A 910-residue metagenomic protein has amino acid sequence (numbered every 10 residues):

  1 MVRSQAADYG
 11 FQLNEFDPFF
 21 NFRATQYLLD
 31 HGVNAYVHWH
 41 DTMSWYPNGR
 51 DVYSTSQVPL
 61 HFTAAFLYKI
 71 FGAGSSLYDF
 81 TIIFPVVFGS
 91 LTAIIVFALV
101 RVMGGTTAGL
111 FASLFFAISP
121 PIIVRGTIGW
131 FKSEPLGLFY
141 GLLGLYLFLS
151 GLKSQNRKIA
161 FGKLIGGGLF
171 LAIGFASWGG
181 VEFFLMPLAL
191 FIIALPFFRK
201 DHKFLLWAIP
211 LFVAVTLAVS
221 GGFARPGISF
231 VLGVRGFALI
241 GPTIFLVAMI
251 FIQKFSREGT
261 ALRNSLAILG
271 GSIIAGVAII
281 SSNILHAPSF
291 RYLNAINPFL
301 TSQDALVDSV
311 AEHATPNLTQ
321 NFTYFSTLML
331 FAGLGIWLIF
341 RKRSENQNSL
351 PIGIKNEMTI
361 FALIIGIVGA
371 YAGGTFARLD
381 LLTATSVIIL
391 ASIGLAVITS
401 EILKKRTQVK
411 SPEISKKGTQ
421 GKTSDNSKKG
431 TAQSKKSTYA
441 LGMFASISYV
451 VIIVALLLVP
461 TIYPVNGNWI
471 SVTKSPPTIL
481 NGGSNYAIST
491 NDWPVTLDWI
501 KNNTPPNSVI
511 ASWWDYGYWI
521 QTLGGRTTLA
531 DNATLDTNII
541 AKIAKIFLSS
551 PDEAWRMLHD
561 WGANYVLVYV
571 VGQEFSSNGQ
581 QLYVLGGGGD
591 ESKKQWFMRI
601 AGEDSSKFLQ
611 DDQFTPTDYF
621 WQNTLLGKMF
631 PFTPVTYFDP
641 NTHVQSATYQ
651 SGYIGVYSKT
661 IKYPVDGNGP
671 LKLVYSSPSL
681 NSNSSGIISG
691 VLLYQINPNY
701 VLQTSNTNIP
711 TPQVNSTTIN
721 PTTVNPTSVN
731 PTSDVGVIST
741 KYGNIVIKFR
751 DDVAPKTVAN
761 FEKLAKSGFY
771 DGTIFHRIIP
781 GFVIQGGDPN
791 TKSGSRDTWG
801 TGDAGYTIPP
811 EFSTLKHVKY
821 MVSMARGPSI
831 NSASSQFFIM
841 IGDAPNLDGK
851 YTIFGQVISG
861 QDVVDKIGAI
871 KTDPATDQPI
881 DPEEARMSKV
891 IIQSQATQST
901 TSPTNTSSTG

Functional and structural regions predicted by a protein language model:
M1, Y36-S44, I83-V102, T107-Q155 (+4 more regions): Membrane-embedded helix bundles of polyisoprenyl
M1-L91, S119, K132: Membrane-interface coil-to-helix junctions
M1-P18, R23-Q26, D30-Y36, H40 (+4 more regions): Transmembrane signal-anchor helices characteristic of membrane glycosylation enzymes that use polyprenol
L91-I94, K410-S716, P721: Extracytoplasmic
K158-I159, D201-W207, E258-L266, L330-I364: Membrane-interface helix-loop-helix junctions at transmembrane boundaries of multi-pass membrane enzymes, predominantly
R235-I252, S265-E345, M358-T359: Alpha-helical transmembrane segments at the extracellular/periplasmic loop-to-helix junctions of multi-pass membrane
L363, I367-V368, A372-R406, V451: Hydrophobic/aromatic-rich transmembrane helices and adjacent perimembrane loops
P710-G910: Cyclophilin-like peptidyl-prolyl cis-trans isomerases
